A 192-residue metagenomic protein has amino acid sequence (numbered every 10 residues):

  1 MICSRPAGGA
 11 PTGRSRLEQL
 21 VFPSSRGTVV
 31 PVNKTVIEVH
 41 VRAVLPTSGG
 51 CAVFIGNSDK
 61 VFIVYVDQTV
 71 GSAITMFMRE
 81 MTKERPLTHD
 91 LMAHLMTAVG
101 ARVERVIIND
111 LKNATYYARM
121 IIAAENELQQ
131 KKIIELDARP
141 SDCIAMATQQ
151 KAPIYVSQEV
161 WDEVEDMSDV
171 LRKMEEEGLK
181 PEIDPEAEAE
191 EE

Functional and structural regions predicted by a protein language model:
A7-T12, T28: Ala/Thr-enriched low-complexity intrinsically disordered regions
F22-E192: Divalent-cation
